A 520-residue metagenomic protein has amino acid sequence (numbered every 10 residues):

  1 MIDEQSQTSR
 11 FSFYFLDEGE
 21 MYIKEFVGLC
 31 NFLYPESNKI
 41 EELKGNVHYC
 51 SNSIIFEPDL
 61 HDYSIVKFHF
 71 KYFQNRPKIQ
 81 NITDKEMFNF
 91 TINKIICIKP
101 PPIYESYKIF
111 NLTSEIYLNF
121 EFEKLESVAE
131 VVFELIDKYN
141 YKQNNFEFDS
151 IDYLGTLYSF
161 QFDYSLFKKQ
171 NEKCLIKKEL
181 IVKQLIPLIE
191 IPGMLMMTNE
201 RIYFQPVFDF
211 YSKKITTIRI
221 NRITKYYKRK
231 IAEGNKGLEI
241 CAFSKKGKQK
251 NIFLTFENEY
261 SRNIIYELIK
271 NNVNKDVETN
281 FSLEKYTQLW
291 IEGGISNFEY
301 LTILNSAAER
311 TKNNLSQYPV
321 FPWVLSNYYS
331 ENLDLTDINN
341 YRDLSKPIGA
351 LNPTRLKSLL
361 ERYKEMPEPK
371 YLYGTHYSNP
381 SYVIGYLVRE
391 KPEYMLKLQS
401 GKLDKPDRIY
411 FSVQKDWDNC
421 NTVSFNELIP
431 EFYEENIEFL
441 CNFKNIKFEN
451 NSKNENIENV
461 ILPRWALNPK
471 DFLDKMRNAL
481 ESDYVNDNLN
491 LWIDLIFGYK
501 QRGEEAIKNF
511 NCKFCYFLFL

Functional and structural regions predicted by a protein language model:
M1-T279: Eukaryote-specific recognition of extended, low-complexity intrinsically disordered regions enriched in acidic residues
E278-L520: Long, non-catalytic protein-protein interaction scaffolds
